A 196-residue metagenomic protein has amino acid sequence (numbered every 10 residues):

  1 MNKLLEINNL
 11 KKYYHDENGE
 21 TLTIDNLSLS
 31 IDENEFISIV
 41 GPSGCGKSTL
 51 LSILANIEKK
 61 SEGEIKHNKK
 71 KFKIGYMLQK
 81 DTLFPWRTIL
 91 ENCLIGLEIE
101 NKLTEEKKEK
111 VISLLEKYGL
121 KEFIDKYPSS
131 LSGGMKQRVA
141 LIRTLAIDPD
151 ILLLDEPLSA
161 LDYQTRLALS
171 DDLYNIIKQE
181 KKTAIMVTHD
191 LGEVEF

Functional and structural regions predicted by a protein language model:
V40-P42: The feature captures the beta-strand-to-loop junction immediately N-terminal to the Walker
A55: Helix-to-loop junction immediately C-terminal to a conserved catalytic motif
L94, E105-F123, Y174-N175: Conserved ABC ATPase "signature" region
Y127-L131, M135: Conserved ABC ATPase signature
A146-D150: A short, proline-enriched helix->beta-strand linker immediately N-terminal to the Walker B motif in ABC-type P-loop
L152-D155: Catalytic Walker B motif of ABC-type/P-loop ATPase nucleotide-binding domains
R166-E180: Helical segment within the ABC ATPase nucleotide-binding domain
